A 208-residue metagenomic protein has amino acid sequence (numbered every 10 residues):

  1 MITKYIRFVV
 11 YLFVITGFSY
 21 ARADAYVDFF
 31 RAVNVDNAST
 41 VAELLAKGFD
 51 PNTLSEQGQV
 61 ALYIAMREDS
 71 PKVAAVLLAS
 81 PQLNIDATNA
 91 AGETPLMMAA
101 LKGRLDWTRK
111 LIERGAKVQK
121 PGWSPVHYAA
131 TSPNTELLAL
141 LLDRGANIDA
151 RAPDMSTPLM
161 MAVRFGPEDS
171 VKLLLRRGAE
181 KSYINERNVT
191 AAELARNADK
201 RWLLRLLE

Functional and structural regions predicted by a protein language model:
M1-V9: Bacterial N-terminal signal peptides that target proteins for export
I2, Y20-F49, E56-Q59, Y63 (+2 more regions): Intrinsically disordered, low-complexity regulatory segments in ankyrin-centric signaling systems
V9-G17: Bacterial N-terminal signal peptides
D24-F29, L54-V60, T88-T94, Q119-P125 (+2 more regions): Ankyrin-repeat boundary/"N-cap" motif
R31-D36, I64-S70, M98-R104, Y128-N134 (+2 more regions): Ankyrin repeat A-helix N-terminal signature
N37-L45, S70-A79, R104-I112, N134-L142 (+2 more regions): Ankyrin repeat structural motif
L175-R176, E180-E208: Leucine-rich solenoid repeat scaffolds
